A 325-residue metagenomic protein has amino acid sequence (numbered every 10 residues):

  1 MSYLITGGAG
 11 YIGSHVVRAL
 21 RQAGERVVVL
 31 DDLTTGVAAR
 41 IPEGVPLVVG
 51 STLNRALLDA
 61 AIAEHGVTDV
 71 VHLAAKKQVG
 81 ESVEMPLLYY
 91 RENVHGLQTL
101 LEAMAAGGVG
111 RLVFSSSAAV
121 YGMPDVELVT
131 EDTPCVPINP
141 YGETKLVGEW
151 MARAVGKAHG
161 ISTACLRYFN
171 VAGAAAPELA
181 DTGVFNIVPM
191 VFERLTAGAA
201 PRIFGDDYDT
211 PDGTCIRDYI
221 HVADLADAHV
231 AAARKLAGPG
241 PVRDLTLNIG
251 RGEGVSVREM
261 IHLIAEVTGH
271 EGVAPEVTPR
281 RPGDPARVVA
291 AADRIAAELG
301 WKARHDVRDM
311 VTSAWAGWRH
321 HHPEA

Functional and structural regions predicted by a protein language model:
M1-R167, V171: N-terminal Rossmann-like NAD(P)+-binding domain of SDR-like oxidoreductases, especially those catalyzing
A39-P42, D125-E127, A175-A180, C215-I216 (+1 more regions): Short aromatic-enriched loop/helix-cap "lid" or pocket-rim segments at secondary-structure transitions that line
V79-V83, G173-E178, P211-G213: A short acidic, helix-capping loop that chelates divalent metal ions and anchors anionic groups
P137-T144, A180-V188, D218-V222: The catalytic Tyr-centered alpha-helix of NAD(P)H-dependent dehydrogenases
N186-T196: C-terminal helical subdomain
L195-A325: C-terminal substrate-binding subdomain of Rossmann-fold SDR/epimerase-dehydratase oxidoreductases
